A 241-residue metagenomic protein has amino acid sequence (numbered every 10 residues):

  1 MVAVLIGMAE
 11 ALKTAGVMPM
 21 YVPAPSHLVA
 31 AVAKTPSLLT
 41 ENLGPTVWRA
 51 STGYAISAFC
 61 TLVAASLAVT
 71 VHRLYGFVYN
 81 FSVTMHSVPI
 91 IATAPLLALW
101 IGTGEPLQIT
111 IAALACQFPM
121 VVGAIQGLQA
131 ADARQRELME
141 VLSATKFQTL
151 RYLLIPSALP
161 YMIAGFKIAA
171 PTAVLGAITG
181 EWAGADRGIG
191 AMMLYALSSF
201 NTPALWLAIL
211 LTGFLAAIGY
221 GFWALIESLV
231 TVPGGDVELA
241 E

Functional and structural regions predicted by a protein language model:
M1-A15: N-terminal signal-anchor transmembrane alpha helix
T14-A58: Periplasmic/extracellular loop-to-transmembrane helix junction in inner-membrane transport proteins
P23-K34, G184-L197: Short hydrophobic, aromatic-rich alpha-helical segments embedded in or entering the lipid bilayer of multi-pass
G53-S82: Transmembrane-helix boundary motif in ABC transporter permease subunits
H72, Q129, W206-E241: C-terminal transmembrane helix and the adjacent membrane-cytosol boundary/short C-terminal tail of inner/organellar
V83-P119, Q126-G127: Generic hydrophobic transmembrane alpha-helix motif, especially the helices
T110, L114, F147-G180, W206-L207 (+3 more regions): Transmembrane alpha-helices
G123-I168, I189, M193: Short cytoplasmic-facing helical segments at TM-TM junctions of multi-pass membrane proteins
